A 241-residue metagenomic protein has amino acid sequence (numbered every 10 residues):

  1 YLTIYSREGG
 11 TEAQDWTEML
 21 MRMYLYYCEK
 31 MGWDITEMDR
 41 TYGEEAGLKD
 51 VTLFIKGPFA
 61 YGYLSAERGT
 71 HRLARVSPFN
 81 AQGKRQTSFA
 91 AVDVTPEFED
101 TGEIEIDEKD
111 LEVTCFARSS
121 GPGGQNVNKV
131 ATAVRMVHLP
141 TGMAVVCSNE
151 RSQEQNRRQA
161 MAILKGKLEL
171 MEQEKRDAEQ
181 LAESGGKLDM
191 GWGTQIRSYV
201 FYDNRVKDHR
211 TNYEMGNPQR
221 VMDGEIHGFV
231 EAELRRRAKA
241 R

Functional and structural regions predicted by a protein language model:
Y1-R241: Ribosome-associated translation termination/rescue signal centered on the conserved GGQ peptidyl-tRNA hydrolysis loop
